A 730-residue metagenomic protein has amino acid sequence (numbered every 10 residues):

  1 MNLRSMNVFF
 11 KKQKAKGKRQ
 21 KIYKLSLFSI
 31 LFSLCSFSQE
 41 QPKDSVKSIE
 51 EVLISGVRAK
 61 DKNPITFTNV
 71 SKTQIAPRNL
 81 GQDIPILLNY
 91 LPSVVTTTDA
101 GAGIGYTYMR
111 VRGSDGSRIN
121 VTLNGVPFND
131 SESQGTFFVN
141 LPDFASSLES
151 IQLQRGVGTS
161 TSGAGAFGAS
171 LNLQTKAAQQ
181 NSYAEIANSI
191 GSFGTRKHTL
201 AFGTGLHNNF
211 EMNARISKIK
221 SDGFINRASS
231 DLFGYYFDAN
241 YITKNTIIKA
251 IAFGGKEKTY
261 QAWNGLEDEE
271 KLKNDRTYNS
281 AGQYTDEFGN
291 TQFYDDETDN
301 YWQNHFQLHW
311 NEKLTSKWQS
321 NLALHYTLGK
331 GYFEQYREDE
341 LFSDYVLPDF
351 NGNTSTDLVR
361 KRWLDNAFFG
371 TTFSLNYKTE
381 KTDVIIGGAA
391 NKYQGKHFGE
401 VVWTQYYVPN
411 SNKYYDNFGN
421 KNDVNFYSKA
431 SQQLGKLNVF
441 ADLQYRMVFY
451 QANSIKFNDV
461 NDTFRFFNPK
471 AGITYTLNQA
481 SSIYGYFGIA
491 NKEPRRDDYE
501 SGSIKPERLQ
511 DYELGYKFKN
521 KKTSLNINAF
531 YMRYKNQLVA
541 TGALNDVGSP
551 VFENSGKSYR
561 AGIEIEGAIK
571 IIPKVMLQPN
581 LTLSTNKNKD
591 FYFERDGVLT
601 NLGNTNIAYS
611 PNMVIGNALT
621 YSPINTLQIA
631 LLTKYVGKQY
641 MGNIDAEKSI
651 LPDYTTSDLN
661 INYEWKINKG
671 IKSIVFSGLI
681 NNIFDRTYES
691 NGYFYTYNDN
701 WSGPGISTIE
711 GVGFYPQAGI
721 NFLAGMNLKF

Functional and structural regions predicted by a protein language model:
E50-G81, Y108: N-terminal periplasmic "start-of-domain" segments of outer-membrane beta-barrel proteins
P85-P127, E149: Extracytoplasmic beta-strand/coil segments of soluble accessory domains associated with Gram-negative outer-membrane
P127-R155, E270: Short acidic/polar hinge/loop motifs at secondary-structure boundaries that mediate gating or recognition
P142-E185: A beta-strand signature from Gram-negative outer-membrane beta-barrel systems, especially the internal plug domain
I190-K220, I225-A262, Y301, L308-S316: Transmembrane beta-barrel wall of Gram-negative outer-membrane proteins
N300-I455, V460, P469, T476 (+3 more regions): Face-selective signature of the C-terminal outer-membrane beta-barrel domain
Q433, Y531, E553-N643: Gram-negative outer-membrane beta-barrel transporters
K574-L577, K587, K638-Y640, E664-F730: C-terminal beta-signal and adjacent terminal beta-strands/loops of Gram-negative outer-membrane beta-barrel proteins
